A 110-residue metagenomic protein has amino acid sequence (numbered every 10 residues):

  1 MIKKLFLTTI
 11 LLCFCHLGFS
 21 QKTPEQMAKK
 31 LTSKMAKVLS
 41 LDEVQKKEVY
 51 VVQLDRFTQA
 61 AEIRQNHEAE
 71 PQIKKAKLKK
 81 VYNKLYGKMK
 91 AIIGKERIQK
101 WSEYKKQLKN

Functional and structural regions predicted by a protein language model:
M1-E25: Bacterial Sec-dependent N-terminal signal peptides
Q21-N110: Charge-rich (acidic/polar
